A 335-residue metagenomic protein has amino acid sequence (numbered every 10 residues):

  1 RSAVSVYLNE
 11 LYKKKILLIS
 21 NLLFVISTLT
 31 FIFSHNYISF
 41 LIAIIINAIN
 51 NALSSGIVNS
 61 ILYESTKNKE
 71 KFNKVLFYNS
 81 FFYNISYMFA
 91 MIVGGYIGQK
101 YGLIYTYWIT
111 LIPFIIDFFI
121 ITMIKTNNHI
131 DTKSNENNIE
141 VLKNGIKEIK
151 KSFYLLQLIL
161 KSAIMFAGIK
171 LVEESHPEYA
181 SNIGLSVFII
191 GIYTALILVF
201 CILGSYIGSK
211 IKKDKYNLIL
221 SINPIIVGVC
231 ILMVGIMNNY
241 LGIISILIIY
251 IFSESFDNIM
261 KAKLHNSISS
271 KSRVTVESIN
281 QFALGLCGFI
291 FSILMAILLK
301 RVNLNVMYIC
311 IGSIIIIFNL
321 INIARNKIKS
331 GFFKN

Functional and structural regions predicted by a protein language model:
R1-L8, Y12-K13, L17-F24, S39 (+7 more regions): Substrate-agnostic recognition of the 12-TM MFS/MFS-like secondary transporter fold
K13-I19, Y105-T106, Y216-I222, M307: Juxtamembrane helix-start motifs in multi-pass secondary transporters
L18, S27-I32, N47, I120-I121 (+3 more regions): MFS-fold secondary transporters
L22-N36, F40, I225-N238: C-terminal ends and interior cores of transmembrane alpha-helices in multi-pass membrane transporters/permeases
S65-T66, R325-N335: Intrinsic disorder in cytosolic terminal tails and internal cytosolic loops of multi-pass membrane transporters
Y105-M123, Y308-I323: Symmetry-related core transmembrane helices of the 12-TM Major Facilitator Superfamily/SLC fold
T126-L160: Juxtamembrane intracellular "pre-TM" segments in multi-pass secondary transporters
N217-D257: C-terminal transmembrane helical hairpin of 12-TM major facilitator-type secondary transporters
